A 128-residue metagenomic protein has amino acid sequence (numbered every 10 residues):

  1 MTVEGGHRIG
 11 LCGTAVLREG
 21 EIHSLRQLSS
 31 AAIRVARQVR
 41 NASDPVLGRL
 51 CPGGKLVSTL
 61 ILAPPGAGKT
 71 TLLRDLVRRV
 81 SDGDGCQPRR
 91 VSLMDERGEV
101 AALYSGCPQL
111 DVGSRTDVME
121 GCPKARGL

Functional and structural regions predicted by a protein language model:
M1-L56: P-loop NTP-binding catalytic core
C51-G54, D84-C86, P108-D111: Solvent-exposed alpha-helices and their adjacent loops that cap or buttress functional pockets in soluble metabolic
I61: Hydrophobic anchor at the beta1->P-loop junction of P-loop NTPases
P65: The conserved Walker
K69: Conserved lysine of the Walker
L72, L76: Hydrophobic positions on the alpha1 helix immediately C-terminal to the Walker A/P-loop
R78-S92: Post-Walker A helix-loop "phosphate-sensing" segment adjacent to the P-loop in P-loop NTPases
R90, E96-L128: Switch/coupling sub-region of P-loop NTPases
